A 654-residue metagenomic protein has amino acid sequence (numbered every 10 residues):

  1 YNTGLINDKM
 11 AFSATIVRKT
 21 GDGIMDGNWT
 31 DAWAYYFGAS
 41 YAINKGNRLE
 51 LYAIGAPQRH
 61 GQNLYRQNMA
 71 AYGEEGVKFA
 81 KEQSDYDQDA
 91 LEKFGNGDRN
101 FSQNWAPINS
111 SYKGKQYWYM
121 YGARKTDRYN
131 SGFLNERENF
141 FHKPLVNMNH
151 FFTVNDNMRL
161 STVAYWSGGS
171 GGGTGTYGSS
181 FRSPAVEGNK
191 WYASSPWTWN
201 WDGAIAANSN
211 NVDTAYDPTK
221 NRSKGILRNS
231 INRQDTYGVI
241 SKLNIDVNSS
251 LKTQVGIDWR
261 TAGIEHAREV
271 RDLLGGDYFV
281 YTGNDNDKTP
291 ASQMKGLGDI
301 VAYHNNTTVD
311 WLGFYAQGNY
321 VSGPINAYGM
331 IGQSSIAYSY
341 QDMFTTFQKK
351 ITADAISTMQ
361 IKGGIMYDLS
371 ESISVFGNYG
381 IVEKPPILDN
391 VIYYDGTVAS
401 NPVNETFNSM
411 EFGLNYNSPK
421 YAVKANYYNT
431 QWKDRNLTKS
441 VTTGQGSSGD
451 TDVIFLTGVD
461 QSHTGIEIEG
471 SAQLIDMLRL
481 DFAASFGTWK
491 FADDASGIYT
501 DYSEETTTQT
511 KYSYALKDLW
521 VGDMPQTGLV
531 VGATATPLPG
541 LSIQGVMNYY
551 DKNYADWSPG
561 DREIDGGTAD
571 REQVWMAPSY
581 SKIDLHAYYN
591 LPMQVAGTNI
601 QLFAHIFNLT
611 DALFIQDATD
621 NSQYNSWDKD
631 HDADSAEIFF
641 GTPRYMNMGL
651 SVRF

Functional and structural regions predicted by a protein language model:
Y1-T20, M25-N63, Y72-P107, V146-N149 (+1 more regions): Transmembrane beta-barrel wall of Gram-negative outer-membrane proteins
N2-D26, T30-G38, F141-N149, R159 (+6 more regions): Surface-exposed extracellular loop regions of Gram-negative outer-membrane beta-barrel proteins
L5-K9, K45-R48, T153-R159, D246-K252 (+6 more regions): Short loop/turn motifs that connect adjacent beta-strands in outer-membrane beta-barrel proteins
G21-D22, G522-V595, T619: C-terminal beta-barrel architecture of Gram-negative outer-membrane proteins
I226, K252-S370, I392, S496: Signature of Gram-negative outer-membrane beta-barrel scaffolds
S249, P324, N429-Q431, I454-G560: Gram-negative outer-membrane beta-barrel transporters
S335-D342, A353, M366-E411, A422 (+5 more regions): Surface-exposed extracellular loop regions of Gram-negative outer-membrane beta-barrel proteins, predominantly
K433, G540, Y549-E563, Y589-F654: C-terminal beta-signal and adjacent terminal beta-strands/loops of Gram-negative outer-membrane beta-barrel proteins
